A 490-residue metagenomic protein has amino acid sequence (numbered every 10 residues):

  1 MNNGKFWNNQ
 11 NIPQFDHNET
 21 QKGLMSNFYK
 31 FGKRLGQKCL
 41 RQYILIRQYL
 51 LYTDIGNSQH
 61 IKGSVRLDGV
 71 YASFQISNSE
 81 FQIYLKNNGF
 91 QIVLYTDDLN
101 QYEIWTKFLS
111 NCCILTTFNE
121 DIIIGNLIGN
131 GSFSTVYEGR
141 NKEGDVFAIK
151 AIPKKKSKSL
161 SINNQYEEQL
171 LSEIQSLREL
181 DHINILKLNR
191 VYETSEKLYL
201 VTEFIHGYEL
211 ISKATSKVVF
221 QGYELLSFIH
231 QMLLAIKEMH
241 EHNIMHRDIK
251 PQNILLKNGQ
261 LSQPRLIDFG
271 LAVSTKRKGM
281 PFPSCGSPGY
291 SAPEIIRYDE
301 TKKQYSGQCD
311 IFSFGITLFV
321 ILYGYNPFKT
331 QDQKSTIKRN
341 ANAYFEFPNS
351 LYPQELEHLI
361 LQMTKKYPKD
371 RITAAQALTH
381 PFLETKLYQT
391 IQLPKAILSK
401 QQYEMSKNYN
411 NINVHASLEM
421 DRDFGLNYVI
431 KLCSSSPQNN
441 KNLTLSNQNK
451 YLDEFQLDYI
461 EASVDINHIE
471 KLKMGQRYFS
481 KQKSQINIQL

Functional and structural regions predicted by a protein language model:
G125-S132, V136: Protein kinase glycine-rich loop
Y137-K156: Glycine-rich ATP phosphate-binding loop
A151-L180: Conserved N-lobe beta3->alphaC-helix segment of eukaryotic protein kinase catalytic domains
R190-V191: A short, aromatic-enriched beta-strand patch in the conserved N-lobe beta-sheet of the protein kinase catalytic domain
S195-E209, K213: Conserved short submotifs of the Hanks-type protein kinase catalytic core that shape the nucleotide-binding pocket
F228-I229: Activation segment signature within eukaryotic-like protein kinase domains
